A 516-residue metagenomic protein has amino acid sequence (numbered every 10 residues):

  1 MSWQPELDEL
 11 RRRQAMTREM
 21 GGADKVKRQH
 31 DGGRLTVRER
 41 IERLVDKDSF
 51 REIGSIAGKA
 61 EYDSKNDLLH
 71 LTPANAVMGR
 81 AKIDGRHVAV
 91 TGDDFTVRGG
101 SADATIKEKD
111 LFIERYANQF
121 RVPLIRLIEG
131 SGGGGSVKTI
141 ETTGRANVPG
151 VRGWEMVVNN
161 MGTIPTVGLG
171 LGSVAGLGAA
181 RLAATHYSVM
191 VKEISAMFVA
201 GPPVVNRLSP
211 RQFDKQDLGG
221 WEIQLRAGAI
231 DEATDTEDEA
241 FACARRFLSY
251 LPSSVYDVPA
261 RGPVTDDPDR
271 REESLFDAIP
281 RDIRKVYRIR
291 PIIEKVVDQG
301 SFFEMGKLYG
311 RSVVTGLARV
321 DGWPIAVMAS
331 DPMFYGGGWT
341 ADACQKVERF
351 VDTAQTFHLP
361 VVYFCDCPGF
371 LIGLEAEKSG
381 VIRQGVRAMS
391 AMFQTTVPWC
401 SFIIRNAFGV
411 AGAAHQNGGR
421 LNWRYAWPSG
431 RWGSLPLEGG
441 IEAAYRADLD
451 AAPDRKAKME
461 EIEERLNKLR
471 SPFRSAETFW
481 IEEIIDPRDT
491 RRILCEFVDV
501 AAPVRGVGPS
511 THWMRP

Functional and structural regions predicted by a protein language model:
M1-P516: Ligand-binding clefts of soluble mixed alpha/beta catalytic domains
